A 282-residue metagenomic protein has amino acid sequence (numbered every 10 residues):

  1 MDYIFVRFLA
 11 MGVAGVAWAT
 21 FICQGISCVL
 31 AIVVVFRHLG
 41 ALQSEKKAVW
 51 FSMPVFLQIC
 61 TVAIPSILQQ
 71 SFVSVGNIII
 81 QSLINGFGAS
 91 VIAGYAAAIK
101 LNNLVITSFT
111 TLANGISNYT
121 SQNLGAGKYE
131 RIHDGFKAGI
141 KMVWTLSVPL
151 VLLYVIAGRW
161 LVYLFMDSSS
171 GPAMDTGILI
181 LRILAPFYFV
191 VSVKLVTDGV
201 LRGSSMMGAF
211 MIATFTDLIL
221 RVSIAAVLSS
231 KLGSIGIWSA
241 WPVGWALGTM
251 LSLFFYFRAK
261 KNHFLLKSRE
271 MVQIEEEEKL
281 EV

Functional and structural regions predicted by a protein language model:
D2, Q81, N114-N118, D198 (+1 more regions): Interfacial helix-capping/hinge residues at the ends of transmembrane alpha-helices
I4-V13, S71-K100, L104, Q122 (+3 more regions): Helix-terminus/linker motif at the lipid-water interface of multi-pass membrane proteins
F8-I64, T120-P186, L228-V282: Short alpha-helical transmembrane segments in multi-pass integral membrane proteins
V16-A17, I92, M207-M211, I237-W238: Alpha-helical transmembrane segments and their helix-entry boundary regions
C23-S27, A31, V35, M53-G115 (+1 more regions): Transmembrane helical elements of multi-pass membrane transporters/channels
G94-G158, V191-A213: Small-residue-rich hydrophobic transmembrane alpha-helices
Y188-F189, T216: Short hydrophobic/small-residue motifs within alpha-helical transmembrane segments of multi-pass transporter-like
L220-L228: Transmembrane alpha-helical segments of integral membrane proteins
